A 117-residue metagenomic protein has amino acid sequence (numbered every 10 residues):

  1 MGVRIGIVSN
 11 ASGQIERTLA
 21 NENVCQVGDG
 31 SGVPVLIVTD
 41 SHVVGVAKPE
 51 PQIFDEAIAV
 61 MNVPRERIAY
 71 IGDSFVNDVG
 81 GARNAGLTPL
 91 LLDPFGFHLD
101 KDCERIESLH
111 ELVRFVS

Functional and structural regions predicted by a protein language model:
V3-S117: Asp-based, Mg2+/Mn2+-dependent phosphohydrolase catalytic module
